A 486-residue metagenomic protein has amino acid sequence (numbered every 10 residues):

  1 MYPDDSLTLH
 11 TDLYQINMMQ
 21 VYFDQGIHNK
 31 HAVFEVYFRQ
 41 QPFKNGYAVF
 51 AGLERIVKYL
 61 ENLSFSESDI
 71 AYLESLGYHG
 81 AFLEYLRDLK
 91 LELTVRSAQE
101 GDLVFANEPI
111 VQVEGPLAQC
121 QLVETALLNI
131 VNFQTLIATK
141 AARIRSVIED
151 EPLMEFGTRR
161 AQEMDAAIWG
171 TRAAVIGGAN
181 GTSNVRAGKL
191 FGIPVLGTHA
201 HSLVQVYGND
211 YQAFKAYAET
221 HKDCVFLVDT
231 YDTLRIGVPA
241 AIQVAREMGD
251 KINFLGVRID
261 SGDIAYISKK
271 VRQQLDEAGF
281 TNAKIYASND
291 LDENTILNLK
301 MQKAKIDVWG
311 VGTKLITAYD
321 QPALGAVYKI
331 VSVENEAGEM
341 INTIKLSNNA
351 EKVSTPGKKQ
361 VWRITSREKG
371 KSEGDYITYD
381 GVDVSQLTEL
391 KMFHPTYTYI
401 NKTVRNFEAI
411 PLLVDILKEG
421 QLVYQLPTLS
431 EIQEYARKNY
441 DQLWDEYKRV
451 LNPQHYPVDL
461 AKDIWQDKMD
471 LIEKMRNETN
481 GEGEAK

Functional and structural regions predicted by a protein language model:
M1-H31, Q40-P42, G77, L83-E92 (+9 more regions): Buried, small/hydrophobic-residue-enriched core segments of structured protein domains
M1-K30, K44-N45, L291-K486: Gly/Ser/Thr/Ala-enriched C-terminal appendages of enzymes
K30-R87: N-terminal, Lys/Arg-enriched amphipathic/low-complexity engagement segments that precede the first folded domain
V33-E35, E92, L153, V327 (+1 more regions): A residue-level signal for beta-strand positions that form part of recognition/binding surfaces within mature
A71-Y72, T139-R143, G157, K448-H455: Short coil/turn segments at secondary-structure boundaries
S75-L83, E163, T388-Y397: Short, positively charged
L196, V257, I285, D307-W309: Hydrophobic residues within beta-strands of alpha/beta enzymes
